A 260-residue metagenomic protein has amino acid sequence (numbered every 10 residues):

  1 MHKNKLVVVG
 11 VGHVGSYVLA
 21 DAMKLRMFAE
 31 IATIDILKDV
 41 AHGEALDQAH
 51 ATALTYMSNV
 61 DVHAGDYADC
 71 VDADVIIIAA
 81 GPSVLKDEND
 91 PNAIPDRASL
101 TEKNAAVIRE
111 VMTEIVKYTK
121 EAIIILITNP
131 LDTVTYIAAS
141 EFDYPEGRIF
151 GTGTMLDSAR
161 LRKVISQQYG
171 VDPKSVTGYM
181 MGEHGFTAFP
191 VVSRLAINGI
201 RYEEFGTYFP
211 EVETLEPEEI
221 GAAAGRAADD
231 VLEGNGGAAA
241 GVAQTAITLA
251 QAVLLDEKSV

Functional and structural regions predicted by a protein language model:
M1-E44: NAD(P)+-binding Rossmann beta1-loop-alpha1 motif at the extreme N-terminus of oxidoreductases
V9, D39-V40, V71, K103-A106 (+8 more regions): Conserved active-site and cofactor/substrate-binding residues in soluble primary-metabolism enzymes
V14-V18, K86, D132-Y136: Short glycine/serine/threonine-rich phosphate/pyrophosphate-binding segments that cradle anionic phosphate groups
I36-D74, P82-N92: Conserved N-terminal Rossmann-fold NAD(P) cofactor-binding segment
I76-I78, L126: Redox-cofactor binding/interface segments in oxidoreductases and associated redox assembly factors
A80-G81, N129: Short glycine-/small-residue-rich Rossmann-like dinucleotide-binding loops
A93-K163: Rossmann-like NAD(P)(H) cofactor-binding subdomain of soluble oxidoreductases
F142-R148, D157-V260: C-terminal substrate-binding/catalytic lobe of Rossmann-fold NAD(P)-dependent dehydrogenases
